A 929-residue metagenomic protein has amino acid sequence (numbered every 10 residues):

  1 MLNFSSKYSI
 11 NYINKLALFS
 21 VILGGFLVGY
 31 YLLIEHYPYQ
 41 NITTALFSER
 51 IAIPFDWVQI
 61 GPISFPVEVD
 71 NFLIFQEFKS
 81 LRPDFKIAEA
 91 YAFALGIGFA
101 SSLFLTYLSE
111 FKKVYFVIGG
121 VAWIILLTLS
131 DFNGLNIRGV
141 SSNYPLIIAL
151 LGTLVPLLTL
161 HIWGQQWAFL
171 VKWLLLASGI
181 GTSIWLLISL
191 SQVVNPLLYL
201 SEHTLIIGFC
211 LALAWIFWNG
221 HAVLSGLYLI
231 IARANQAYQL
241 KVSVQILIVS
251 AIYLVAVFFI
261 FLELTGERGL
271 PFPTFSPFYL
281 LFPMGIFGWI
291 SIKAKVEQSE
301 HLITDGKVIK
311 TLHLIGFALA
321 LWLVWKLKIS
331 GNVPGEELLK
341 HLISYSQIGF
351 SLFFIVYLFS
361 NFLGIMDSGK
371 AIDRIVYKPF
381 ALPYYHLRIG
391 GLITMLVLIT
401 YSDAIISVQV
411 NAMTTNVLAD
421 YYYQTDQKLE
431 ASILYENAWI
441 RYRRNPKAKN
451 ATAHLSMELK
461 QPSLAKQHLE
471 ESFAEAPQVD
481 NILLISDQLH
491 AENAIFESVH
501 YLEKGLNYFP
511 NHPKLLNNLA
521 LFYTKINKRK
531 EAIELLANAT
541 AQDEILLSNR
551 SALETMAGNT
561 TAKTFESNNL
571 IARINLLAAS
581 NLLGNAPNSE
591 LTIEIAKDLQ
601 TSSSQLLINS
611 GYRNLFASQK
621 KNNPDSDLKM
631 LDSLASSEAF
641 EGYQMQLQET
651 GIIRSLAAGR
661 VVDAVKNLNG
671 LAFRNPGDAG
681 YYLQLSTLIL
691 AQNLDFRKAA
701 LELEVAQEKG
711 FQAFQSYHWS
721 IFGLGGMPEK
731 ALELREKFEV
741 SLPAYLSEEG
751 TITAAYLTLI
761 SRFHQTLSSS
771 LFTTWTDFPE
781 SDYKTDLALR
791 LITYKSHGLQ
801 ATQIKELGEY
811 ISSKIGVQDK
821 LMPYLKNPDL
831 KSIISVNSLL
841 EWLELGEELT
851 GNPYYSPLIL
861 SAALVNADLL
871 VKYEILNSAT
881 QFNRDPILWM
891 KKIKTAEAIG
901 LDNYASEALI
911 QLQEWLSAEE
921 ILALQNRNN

Functional and structural regions predicted by a protein language model:
M1-W167, W173-L197, T561-A562, G851 (+1 more regions): Long, charged/polar, low-complexity intrinsically disordered N-terminal extensions that precede catalytic
L32-P38, I74-E77, L126-G139, I162 (+5 more regions): Juxtamembrane "helix-exit" motif on the non-cytosolic side of transmembrane helices
I137-L151, I206-F217, F272-V376: Membrane-embedded alpha-helical segments of integral membrane proteins
L224-A234, S432, L464-S472, I495-L506 (+12 more regions): Alpha-helical repeat scaffolds
V376-V410: Internal/C-terminal transmembrane anchor helices
V408-K528: Soluble catalytic regions of membrane-associated enzymes that act on cell-envelope and secretory-pathway components
V408-T415, R443-A448, A476-I482, P510-L516 (+13 more regions): Generic helix N-cap/helix-start motif at coil->alpha-helix transitions
Y422-Y423, S456, L489, Y523 (+8 more regions): Residue at a conserved register position within TPR or TPR-like alpha-solenoid repeats
